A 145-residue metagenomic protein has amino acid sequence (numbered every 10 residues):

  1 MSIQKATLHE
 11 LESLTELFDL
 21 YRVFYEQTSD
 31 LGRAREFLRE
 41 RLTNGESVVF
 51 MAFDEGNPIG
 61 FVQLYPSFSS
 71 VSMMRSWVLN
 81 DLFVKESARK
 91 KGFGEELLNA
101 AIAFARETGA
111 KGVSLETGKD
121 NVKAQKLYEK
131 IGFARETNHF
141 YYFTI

Functional and structural regions predicted by a protein language model:
S2-E16: A short beta-loop-alpha structural element at the N-terminal edge of CoA-dependent acyl/N-acetyltransferase catalytic
T15-E40: Conserved GNAT-fold acetyl-CoA-binding loop/helix
R39-M51, V78: A short helix-loop-beta-strand connector motif used in the catalytic cores of GNAT acetyltransferases and, in some
M51, N57-P66: Conserved beta-strand in the GNAT
R75-E86: Conserved acetyl-CoA binding element of GNAT-fold acetyltransferases
V84, K90-A103, K130: Conserved acetyl-CoA-binding loop-helix of GNAT-fold acetyltransferases
E95, K119-T137, F143: Conserved active-site alpha-helix within GNAT-family acetyltransferase domains
R106-E116: Conserved GNAT acetyl-CoA-binding A-motif
